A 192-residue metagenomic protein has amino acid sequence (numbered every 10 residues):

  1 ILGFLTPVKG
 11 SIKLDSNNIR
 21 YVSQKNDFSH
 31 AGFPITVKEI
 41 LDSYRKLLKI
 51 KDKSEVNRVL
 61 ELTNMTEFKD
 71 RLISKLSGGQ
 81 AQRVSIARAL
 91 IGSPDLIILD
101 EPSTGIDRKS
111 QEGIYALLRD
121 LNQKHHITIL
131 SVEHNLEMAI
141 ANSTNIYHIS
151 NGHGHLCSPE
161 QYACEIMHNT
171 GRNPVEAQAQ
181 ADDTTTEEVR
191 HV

Functional and structural regions predicted by a protein language model:
K53-F68: Conserved ABC ATPase "signature" region
L72-L76: Conserved ABC ATPase signature
S93: Conserved catalytic motifs of ABC-family nucleotide-binding domains
I97-D100: Catalytic Walker B motif of ABC-type/P-loop ATPase nucleotide-binding domains
R108-S110: Helix N-cap at the start of a conserved alpha-helix in ABC-type nucleotide-binding domains
E133-H134: H-loop/switch region of ABC-family ATPase nucleotide-binding domains
N151-A179: Conserved beta-strand-loop-alpha-helix hinge in the C-terminal portion of ABC ATPase nucleotide-binding domains
